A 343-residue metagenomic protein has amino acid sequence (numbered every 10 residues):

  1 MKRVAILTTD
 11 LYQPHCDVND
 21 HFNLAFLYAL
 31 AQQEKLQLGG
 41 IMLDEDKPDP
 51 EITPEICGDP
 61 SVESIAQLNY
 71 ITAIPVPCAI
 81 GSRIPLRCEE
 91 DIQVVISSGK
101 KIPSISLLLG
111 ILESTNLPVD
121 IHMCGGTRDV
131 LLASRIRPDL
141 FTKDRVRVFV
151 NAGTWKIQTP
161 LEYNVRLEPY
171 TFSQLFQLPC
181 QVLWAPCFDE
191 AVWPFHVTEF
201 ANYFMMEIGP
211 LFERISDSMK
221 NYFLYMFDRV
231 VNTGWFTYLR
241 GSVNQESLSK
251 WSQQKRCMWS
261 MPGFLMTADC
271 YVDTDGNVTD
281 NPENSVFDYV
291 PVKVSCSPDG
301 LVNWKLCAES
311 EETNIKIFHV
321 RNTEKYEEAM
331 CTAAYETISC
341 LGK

Functional and structural regions predicted by a protein language model:
M1-A5, N23-L38, R166, A185-K343: Conformational coupling and interaction surfaces
K2, I52-N116, T323-K325, A329-K343: Metal-dependent C-N hydrolase catalytic cores
K2-P60, E90-T198: Active-site histidine-anchored catalytic micro-motif
A31, N69-A73, L112, P179 (+2 more regions): Structural signal for hydrophobic packing residues in well-ordered secondary-structure cores of soluble enzyme domains
A31, Q67-A73, Q174, I208 (+1 more regions): Short, conserved catalytic or adaptor-binding loops enriched in Gly and charged residues
A79, F149, L265: Residues in well-ordered beta-strands of folded domains
I80, C124, P262: Short glycine-rich loop/turn motifs that provide flexible caps or phosphate-binding loops at active sites
R83-I84, G126-T127, C270: Short glycine-rich anion-binding loops that position phosphate/pyrophosphate groups of nucleotides and phosphorylated
